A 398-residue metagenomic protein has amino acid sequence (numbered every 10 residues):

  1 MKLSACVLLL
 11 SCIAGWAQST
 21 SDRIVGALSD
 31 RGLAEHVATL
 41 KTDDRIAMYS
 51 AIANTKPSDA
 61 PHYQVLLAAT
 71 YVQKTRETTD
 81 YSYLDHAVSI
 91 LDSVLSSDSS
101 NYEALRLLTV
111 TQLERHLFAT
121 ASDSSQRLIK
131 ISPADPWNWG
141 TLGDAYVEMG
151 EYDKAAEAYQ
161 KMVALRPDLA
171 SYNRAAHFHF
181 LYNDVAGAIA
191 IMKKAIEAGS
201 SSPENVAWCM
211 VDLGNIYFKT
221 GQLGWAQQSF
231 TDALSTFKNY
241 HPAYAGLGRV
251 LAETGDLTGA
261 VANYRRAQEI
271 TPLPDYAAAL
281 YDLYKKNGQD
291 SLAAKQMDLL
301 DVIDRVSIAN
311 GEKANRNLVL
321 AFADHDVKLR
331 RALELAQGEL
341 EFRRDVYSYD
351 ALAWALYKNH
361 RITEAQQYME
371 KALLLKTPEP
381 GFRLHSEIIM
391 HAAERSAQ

Functional and structural regions predicted by a protein language model:
W16-E103, D123, E394-R395: N-terminal leader/linker segments that initiate helical-solenoid repeat arrays
P57-S58, S99, P133, R166-P167 (+8 more regions): Short coil turns that delineate tetratricopeptide repeat
H62, A69, E103, W137 (+8 more regions): Start-of-helix register in tetratricopeptide repeats
L66, L107, T141, R174-A175 (+5 more regions): Canonical tetratricopeptide repeat
A69, R76, V110, D144 (+7 more regions): Residue-level recognition of tetratricopeptide repeat
Q73, D80, E114, E148-M149 (+7 more regions): Register position in tetratricopeptide repeats
